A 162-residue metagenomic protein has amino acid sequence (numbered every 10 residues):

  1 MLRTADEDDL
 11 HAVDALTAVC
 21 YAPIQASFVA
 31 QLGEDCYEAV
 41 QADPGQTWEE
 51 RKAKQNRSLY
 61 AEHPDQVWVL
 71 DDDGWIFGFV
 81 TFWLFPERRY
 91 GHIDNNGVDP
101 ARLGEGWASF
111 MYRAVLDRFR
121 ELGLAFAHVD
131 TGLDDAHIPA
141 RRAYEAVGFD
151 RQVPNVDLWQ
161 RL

Functional and structural regions predicted by a protein language model:
M1: Active-site-proximal loop/hinge segments that shape catalytic or ion-binding/gating pockets
T4-H11, A15-Y90, D94, D99 (+3 more regions): Acetyl-CoA-dependent GNAT
Q31-D35, E145, L162: Residue-level signal for alpha-helical context at structural boundaries
C36-P44, G104, D135, R142-A143: Short amphipathic alpha-helical patches
Y90, F126-H128: Structural preference for beta-strand elements that scaffold enzyme active sites
V98, G104-D117, R142, A146: Conserved acetyl-CoA-binding loop-helix of GNAT-fold acetyltransferases
L103, H128-A140, W159-L162: Conserved beta-strand-loop-alpha-helix junction that forms the acyl-donor binding cleft
S109, E121, A125, L133-P154: Conserved active-site alpha-helix within GNAT-family acetyltransferase domains
